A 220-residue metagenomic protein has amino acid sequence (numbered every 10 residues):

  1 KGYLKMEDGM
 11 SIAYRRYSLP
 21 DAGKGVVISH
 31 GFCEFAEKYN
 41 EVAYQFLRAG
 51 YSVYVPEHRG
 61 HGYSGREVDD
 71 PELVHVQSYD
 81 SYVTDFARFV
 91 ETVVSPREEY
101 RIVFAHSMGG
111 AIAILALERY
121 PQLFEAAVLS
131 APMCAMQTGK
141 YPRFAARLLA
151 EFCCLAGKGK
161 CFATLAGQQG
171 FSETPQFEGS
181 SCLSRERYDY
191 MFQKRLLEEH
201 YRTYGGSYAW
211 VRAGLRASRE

Functional and structural regions predicted by a protein language model:
K1-D21: N-terminal cap/lid segment of alpha/beta-hydrolase-fold proteins
G23, G31-E34: Active-site glycine-rich loops that stabilize anionic/oxyanionic intermediates across multiple enzyme folds
A36, A43-D69: Conserved alpha/beta-hydrolase
V74-V94: Alpha/beta-hydrolase active-site loop
S95-S107: Alpha/beta-hydrolase fold nucleophile elbow
A105-L115: Glycine-rich nucleophile elbow surrounding the catalytic serine of serine-hydrolase chemistry
A113-R202: Alpha/beta-hydrolase-fold enzymes
R202-E220: Active-site nucleophile elbow and catalytic-triad environment of alpha/beta-hydrolase enzymes
